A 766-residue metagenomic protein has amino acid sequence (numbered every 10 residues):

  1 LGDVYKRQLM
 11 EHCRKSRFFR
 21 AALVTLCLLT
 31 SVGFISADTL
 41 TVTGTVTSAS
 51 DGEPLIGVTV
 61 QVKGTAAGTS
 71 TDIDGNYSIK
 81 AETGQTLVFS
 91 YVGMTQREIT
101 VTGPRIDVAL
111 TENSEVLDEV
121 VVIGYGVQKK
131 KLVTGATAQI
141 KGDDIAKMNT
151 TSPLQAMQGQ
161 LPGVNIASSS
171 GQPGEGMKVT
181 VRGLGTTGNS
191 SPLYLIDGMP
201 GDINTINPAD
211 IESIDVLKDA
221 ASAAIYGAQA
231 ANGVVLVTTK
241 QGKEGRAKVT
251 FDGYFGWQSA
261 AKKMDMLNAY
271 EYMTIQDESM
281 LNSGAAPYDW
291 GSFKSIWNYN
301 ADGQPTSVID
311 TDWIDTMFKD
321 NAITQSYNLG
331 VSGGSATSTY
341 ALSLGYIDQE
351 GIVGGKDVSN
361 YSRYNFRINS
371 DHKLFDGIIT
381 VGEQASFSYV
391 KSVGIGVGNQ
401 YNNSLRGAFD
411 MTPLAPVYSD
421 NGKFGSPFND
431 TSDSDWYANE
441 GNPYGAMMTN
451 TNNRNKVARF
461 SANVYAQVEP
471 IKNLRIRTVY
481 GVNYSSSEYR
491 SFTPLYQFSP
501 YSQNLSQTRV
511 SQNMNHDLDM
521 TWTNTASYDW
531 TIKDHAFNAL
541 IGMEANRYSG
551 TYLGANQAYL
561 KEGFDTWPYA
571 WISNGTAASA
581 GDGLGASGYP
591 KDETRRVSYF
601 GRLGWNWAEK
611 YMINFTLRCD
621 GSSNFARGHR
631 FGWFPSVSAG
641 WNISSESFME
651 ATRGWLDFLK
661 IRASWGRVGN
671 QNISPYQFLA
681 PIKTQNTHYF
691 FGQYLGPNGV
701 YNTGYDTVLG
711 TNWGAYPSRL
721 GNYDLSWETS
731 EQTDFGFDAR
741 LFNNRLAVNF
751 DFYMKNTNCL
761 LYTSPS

Functional and structural regions predicted by a protein language model:
L1-Q8, Y762-S766: Conserved small/polar residues in nucleotide/adenosyl-binding loops
R7-I368, K373, I379-G382, S461 (+2 more regions): Short, small/polar-rich motifs associated with maturation and membrane association, primarily at protein termini
T239, F251, L329-S335, I368-H372 (+8 more regions): Residues on the lipid-exposed face of transmembrane beta-strands in outer-membrane beta-barrel proteins
E244-D310, I352-S359, R367-R459, R477-V597 (+4 more regions): Surface-exposed loop/interface segments of Gram-negative outer-membrane beta-barrel transport/assembly proteins
I347-D348, I613-S622, W665: Transmembrane beta-strand segments that form the barrel wall of outer-membrane beta-barrel proteins
F366, V597-L603, Y611-C619, G632-W641 (+3 more regions): Extended, hydrophobic alpha-helical segments in both membrane/secreted and soluble proteins
P470-K472: A conserved hydrophobic secondary-structure block that centers on an alpha-helix together with its immediately flanking
R627-F631: Short glycine/threonine-rich loop-to-helix capping motif typified by GTGT followed within a few residues by an Asp-Pro
